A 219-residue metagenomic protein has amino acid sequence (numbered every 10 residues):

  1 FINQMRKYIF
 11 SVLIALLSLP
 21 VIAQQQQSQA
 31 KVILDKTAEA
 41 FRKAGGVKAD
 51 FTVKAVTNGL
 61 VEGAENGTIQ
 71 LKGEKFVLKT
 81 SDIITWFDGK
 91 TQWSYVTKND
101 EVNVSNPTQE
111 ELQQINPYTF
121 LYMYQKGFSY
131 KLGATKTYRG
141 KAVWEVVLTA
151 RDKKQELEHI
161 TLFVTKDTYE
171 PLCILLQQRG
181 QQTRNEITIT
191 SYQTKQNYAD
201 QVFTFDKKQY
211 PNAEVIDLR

Functional and structural regions predicted by a protein language model:
F1-M5: Short, Lys/Arg-enriched N-terminal segments with co-localized hydrophobic residues within the first ~10-30 amino acids
Y8-L17: Sec-dependent N-terminal signal peptides
P20-V61, K72-K75, Q209, E214-R219: N-terminal leader/targeting segments and the immediate start of mature chains
A40, G67-Q70, I84-T85, Y130-K136: Short, exposed beta-strand/loop patches in secreted or surface proteins that constitute
V53-A55, T80, V96-T97, L175-R179: Beta-turn initiation residues at beta-strand->coil junctions
N66-I115, T183-N185: An acidic-aromatic
T91-T149: Surface-exposed, polar helix/loop patches in the mature regions of secreted/periplasmic/lumenal proteins that form
F128-P211, I216-L218: Gly/Pro-enriched, hydrophobic low-complexity segments that function as extracytoplasmic propeptides/linkers
